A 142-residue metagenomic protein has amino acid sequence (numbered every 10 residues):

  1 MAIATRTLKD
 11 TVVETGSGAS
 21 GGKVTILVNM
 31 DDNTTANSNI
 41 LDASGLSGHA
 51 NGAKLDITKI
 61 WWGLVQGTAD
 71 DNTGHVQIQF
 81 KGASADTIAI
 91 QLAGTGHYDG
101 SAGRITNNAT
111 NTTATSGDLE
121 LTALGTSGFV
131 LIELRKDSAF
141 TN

Functional and structural regions predicted by a protein language model:
M1-V28: Short, intrinsically disordered N-terminal pre-domain segments
K23-N39: A general sequence property marking short-to-moderate contiguous segments in secreted/outer-membrane adhesion
T34-N51: Short beta-strands within extracellular/lumenal beta-sheet-rich domains
K54-Q66: A short beta-strand element within beta-rich, extracytoplasmic domains of secreted/secretory-pathway proteins
G67-L92: Short, surface-exposed beta-strand/strand-loop-strand elements in extracellular ectodomains
A85-T106: An anionic, turn-rich surface loop/hairpin at beta-sheet edges that serves as a generic interaction/coordination patch
R104-F129: Noncatalytic modules at the cell exterior or secretory-pathway interfaces, chiefly beta-strand-rich lectin/adhesion
S127-N142: Exposed low-complexity, polar/acidic, P/S/T/G-rich flexible segments that act as propeptides, protease-susceptible
